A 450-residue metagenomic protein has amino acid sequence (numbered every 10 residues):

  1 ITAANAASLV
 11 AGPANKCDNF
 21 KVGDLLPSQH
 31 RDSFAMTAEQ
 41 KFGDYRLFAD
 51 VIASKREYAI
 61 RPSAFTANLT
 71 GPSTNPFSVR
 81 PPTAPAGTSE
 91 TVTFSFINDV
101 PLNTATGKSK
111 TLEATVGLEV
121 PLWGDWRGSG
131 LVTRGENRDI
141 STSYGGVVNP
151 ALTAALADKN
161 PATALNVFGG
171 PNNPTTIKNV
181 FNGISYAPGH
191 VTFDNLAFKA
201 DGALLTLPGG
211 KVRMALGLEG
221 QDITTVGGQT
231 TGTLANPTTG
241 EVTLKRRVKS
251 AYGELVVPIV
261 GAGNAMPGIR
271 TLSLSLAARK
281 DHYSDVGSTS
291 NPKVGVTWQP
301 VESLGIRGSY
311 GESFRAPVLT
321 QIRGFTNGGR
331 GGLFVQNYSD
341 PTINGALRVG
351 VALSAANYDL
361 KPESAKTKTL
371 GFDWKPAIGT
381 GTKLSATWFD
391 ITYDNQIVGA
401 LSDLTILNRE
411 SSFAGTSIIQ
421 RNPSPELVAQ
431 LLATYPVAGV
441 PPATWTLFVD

Functional and structural regions predicted by a protein language model:
I1-Q29, A35, F42-V248, G261-N264 (+4 more regions): Surface-exposed, low-complexity loop segments enriched in small/polar and acidic residues
M36-Q40, V116-V120, L196-G202, A251-V257 (+3 more regions): Residues on the lipid-exposed face of transmembrane beta-strands in outer-membrane beta-barrel proteins
A53-E57, L276-Y283, K293: Conserved short loop/turn motifs at secondary-structure junctions
G209-K211, G268, V286-S290, T380-G381: Short glycine/proline-enriched turns and hinge-like loops at secondary-structure junctions
K245, D281-S290, S364-K366: Solvent-exposed loop/turn segments connecting transmembrane beta-strands in outer-membrane beta-barrel proteins
T271-S284, G308-Y310: Transmembrane beta-strand segments that form the barrel wall of outer-membrane beta-barrel proteins
T289-G295, R307, T320-I322: Short beta-alpha junctions and helix-cap segments that line functional grooves
L360-Q396: Charge-patterned, long linear interaction tracts outside catalytic cores
